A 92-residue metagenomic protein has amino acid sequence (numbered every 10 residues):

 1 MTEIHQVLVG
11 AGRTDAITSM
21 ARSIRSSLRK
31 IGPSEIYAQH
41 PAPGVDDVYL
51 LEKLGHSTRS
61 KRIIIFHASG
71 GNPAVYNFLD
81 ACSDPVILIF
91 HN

Functional and structural regions predicted by a protein language model:
M1-T58: N-terminal pre-catalytic "stem/leader" segment of glycosyltransferase-like enzymes
G44-N92: Extended catalytic core of nucleotide-activated donor transferases of GT-like folds
